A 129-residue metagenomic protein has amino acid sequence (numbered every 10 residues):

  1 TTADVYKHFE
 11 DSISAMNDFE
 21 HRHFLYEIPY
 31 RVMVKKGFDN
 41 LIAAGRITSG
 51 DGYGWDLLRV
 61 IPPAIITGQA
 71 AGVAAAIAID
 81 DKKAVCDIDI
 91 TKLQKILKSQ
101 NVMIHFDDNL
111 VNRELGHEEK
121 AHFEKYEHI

Functional and structural regions predicted by a protein language model:
T1-A43, T48-G54: Mobile, glycine/GP-rich and aromatic-enriched active-site lid/loop segments adjacent to catalytic centers
L25-I28, K36, P63-A70, I88 (+1 more regions): Generic recognition of stable, solvent-exposed alpha-helical segments in well-folded globular domains
I47-S49, I65, V111: Short, glycine-/Ser/Thr-/acidic-enriched flexible segments
Y53-A64: Alpha-helix N-cap/helix-initiation motif
I65-A84: Internal hydrophobic alpha-helix adjacent to the cofactor/substrate pocket in enzyme cavities
I79-E124: Non-catalytic terminal regions with compositionally biased, polar/charged low complexity
K125-I129: Basic/polar N-terminal segments that are highly enriched at the extreme N-terminus, encompassing both cleavable
